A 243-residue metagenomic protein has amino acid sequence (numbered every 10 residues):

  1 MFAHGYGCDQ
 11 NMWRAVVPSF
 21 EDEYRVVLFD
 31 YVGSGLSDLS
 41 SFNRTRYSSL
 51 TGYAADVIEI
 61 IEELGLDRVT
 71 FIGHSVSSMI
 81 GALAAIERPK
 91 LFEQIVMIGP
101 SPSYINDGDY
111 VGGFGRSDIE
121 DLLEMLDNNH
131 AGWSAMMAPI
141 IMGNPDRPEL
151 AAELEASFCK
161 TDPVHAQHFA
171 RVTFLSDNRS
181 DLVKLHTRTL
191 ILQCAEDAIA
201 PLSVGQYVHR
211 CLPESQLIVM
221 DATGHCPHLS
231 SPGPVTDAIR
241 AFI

Functional and structural regions predicted by a protein language model:
M1-G5, Q193: The conserved beta1-alpha1 loop
G5-C8, S75: Active-site glycine-rich loops that stabilize anionic/oxyanionic intermediates across multiple enzyme folds
P18, L28-V76, D237: Active-site loop/oxyanion-hole signature of alpha/beta-hydrolase fold enzymes
A82-E87, L91-N128: Flexible "cap/lid" loop of the alpha/beta hydrolase fold
N106, Y110-F114, E124-K184: Conserved alpha/beta-hydrolase catalytic His-Asp/Glu region
L185, I191-Q193, D197: Short beta-strand/loop motif that positions the catalytic acidic residue of the alpha/beta-hydrolase fold
A198-V204: Conserved alpha/beta-hydrolase "acid-adjacent" motif
E214-I243: Catalytic active-site module of serine/aspartate enzymes centered on a nucleophile-bearing elbow/loop
